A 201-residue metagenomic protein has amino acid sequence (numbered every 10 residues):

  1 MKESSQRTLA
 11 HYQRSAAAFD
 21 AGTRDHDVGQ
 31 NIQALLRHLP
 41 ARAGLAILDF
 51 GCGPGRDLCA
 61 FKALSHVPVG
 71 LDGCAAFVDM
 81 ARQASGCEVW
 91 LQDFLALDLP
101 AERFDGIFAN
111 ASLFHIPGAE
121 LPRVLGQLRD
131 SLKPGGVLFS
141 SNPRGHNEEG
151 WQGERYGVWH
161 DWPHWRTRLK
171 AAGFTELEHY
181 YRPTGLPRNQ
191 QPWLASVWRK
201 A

Functional and structural regions predicted by a protein language model:
M1-I47, P54-D98, A119-R123, Q127 (+1 more regions): Class I (Rossmann-like) S-adenosyl-L-methionine-dependent methyltransferase catalytic domain, capturing the SAM-binding
L95-I107: A short acidic, Gly/Pro-enriched loop at the edge of an enzyme's catalytic core that lines a small-molecule cofactor
E102, S112, R182: Flexible loop residues that form catalytic and substrate-binding hotspots at small-molecule/glycan-binding clefts
G106-E120: A short SAM/SAH-binding and catalytic strip from SAM-dependent methyltransferases
